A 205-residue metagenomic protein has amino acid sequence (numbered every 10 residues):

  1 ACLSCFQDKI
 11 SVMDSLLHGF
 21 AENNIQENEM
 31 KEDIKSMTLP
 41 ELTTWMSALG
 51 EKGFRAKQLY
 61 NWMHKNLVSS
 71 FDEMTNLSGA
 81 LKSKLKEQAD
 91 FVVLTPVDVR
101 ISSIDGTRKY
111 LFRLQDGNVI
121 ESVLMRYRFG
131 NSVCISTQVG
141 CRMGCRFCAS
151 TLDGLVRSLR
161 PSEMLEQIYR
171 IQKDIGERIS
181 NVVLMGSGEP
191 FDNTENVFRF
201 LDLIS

Functional and structural regions predicted by a protein language model:
C2-C5: Cysteine-centered motifs
Q7-I10, N24: Intrinsically disordered, low-complexity segments enriched in serine/threonine/proline/glycine and often basic
L16-N131: Flexible, acidic/Gly-rich N-terminal and inter-domain linker regions that tether and position cofactor-handling modules
E73, Q138-V139: Short, charged/polar low-complexity linear motifs in solvent-exposed/disordered segments
N118-T137, M143-S205: Conserved Radical SAM active-site core
